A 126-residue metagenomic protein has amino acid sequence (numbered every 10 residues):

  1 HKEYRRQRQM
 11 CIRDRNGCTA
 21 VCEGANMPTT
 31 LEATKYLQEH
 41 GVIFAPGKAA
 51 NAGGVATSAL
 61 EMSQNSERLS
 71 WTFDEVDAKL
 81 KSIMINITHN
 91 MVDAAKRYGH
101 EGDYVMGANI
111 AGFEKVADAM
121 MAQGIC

Functional and structural regions predicted by a protein language model:
H1-I12: Single conserved hydrophobic/aromatic residue that forms the stacking wall/gate of nucleotide- or nucleobase-binding
R15-C126: Adenosine-phosphate binding glycine-rich loop
